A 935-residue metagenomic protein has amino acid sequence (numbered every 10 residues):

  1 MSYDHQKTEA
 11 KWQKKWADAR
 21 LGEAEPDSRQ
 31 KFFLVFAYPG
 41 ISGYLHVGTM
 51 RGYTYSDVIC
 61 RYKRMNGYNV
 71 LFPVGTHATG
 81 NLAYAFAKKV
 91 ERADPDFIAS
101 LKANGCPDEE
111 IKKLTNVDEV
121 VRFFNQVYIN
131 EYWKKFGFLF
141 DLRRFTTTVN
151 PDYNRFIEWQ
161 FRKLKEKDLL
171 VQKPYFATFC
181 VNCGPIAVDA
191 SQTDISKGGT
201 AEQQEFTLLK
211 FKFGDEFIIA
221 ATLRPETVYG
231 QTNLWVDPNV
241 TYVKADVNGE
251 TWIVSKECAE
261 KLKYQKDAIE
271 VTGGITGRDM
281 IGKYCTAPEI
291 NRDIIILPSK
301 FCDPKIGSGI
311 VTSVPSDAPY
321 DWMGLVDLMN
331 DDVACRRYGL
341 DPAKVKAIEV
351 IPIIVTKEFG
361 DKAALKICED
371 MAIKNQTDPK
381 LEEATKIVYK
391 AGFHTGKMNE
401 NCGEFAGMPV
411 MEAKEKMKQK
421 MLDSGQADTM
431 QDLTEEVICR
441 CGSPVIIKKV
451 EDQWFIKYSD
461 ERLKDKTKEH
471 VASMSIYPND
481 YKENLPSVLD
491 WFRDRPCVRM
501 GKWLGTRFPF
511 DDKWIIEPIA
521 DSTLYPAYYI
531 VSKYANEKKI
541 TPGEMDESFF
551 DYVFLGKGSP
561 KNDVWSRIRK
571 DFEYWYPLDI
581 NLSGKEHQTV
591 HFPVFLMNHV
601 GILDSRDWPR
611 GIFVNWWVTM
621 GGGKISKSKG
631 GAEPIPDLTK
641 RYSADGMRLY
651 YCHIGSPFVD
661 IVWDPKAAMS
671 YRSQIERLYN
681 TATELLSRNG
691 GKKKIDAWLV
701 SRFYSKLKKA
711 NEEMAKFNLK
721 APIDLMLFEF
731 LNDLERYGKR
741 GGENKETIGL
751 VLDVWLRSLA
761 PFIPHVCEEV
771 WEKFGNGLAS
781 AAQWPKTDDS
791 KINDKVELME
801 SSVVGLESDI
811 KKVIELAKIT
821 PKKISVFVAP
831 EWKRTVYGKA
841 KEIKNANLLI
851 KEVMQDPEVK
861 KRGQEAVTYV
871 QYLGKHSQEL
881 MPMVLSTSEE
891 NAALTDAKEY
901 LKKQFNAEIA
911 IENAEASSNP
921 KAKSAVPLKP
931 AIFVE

Functional and structural regions predicted by a protein language model:
M1-V47, R64-M65, V70-L71, T272-G273 (+10 more regions): Non-catalytic terminal extensions that flank enzyme cores
S2, A10-K11, K15-A19, V90-Y229 (+9 more regions): Residue patterns forming the tRNA-binding/recognition surfaces of aminoacyl-tRNA synthetases and related DALR
A24-A87, T148, I157, A220-L223 (+5 more regions): N-terminal catalytic cores of NTP/NDP-binding nucleotidyl/phosphoryl-transfer enzymes
T54-L71, P319-R337, H587-D604, S808-L816: Metal-dependent nuclease catalytic cores in nucleic-acid-processing enzymes, especially RNase H-like/related
H77, S191-T193, K692-K709, D724-F728 (+2 more regions): Acidic, turn-prone loop/beta-hairpin segments
E205, K210-F213, T286-K305, P315 (+1 more regions): Alpha-helical recognition segments enriched in aromatics with Gly/Pro capping that present substrate-recognition
P225-W235, V240-I310, Y320-M323: Protease-associated
P665, M669, G777-E935: C-terminal low-complexity, glycine/proline- and small-hydrophobic-enriched intrinsically disordered tails that act as
